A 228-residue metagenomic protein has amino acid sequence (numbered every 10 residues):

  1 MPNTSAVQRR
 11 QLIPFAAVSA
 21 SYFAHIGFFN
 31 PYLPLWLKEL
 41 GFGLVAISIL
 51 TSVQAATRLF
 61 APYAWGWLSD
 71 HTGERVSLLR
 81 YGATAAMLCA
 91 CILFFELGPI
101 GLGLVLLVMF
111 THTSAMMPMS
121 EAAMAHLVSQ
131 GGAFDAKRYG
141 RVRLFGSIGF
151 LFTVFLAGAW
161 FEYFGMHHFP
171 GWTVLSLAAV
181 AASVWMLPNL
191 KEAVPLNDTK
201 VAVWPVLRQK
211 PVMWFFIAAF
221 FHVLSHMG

Functional and structural regions predicted by a protein language model:
M1-R9, M186-A219: Juxtamembrane intracellular "pre-TM" segments in multi-pass secondary transporters
P2-T57, P211-G228: Helix-loop boundary and gating motifs at the non-cytosolic
A20, C89, P99-M117, F220-F221: Hydrophobic core of transmembrane alpha-helices in multi-pass small-molecule transporters, especially MFS/SLC-type
A55-Y63, F150-L151: Residue-level signature of mid-helix packing/kink "hotspots" within the transmembrane helices of 12-pass Major
D70-A83: Cytoplasmic membrane-interface "Motif A"-like loop-to-helix N-cap segments of 12-TM Major Facilitator Superfamily
T84-G98, W185: C-terminal ends and interior cores of transmembrane alpha-helices in multi-pass membrane transporters/permeases
V105-F145: Cytoplasmic helix-loop-helix junction between adjacent transmembrane helices in 12-TM secondary transporters
H168-M186: Symmetry-related core transmembrane helices of the 12-TM Major Facilitator Superfamily/SLC fold
